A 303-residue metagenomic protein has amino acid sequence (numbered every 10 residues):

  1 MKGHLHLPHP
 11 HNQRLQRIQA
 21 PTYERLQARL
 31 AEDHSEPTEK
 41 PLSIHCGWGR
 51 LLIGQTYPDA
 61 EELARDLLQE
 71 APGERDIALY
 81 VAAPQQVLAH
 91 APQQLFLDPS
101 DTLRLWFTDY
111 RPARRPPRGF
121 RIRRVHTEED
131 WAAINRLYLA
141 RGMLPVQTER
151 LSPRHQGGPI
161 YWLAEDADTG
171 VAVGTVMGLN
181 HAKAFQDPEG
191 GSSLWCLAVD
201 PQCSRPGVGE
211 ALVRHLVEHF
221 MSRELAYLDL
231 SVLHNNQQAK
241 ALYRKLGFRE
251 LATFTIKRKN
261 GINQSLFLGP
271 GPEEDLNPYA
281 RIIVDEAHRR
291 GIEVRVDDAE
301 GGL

Functional and structural regions predicted by a protein language model:
H4, Y110-V146: Short amphipathic alpha-helix that is part of the acyltransferase structural core
L26-A31, W48-G119: Acyl-donor-binding surface of acyltransferase catalytic domains
T56, L79-Q86, L230-A239, I256-G261: Conserved beta-strand-loop-alpha-helix junction that forms the acyl-donor binding cleft
D59-L68, C196-V199, R205-E218, R244-K245: Conserved acetyl-CoA-binding loop-helix of GNAT-fold acetyltransferases
A64-D66, A83-D98, E210, S222 (+2 more regions): Conserved active-site alpha-helix within GNAT-family acetyltransferase domains
L95-R114, L233-Q237, A252-D275: C-terminal "cap" of GNAT-fold acetyltransferases
G142-L197: A conserved beta-strand-loop-helix scaffold within acyl/acetyltransferase catalytic domains
E274-L303: Conserved N-proximal alpha/beta basic substrate-recognition cap immediately N-terminal to, or forming the N-lobe
